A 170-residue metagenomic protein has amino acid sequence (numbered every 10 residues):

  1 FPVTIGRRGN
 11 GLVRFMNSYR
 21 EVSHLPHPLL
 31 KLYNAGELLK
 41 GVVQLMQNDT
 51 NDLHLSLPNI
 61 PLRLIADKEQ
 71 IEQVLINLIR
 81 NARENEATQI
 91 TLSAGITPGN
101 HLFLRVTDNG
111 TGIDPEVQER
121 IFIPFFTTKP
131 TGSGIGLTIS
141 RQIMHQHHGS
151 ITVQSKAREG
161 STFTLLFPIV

Functional and structural regions predicted by a protein language model:
F1-L25, K31-Y33, E37-D49: Conserved DHp (HisKA) dimerization/phosphotransfer helix of two-component histidine kinases, i.e., the long coiled-coil
L25-P28, R63-A66, T128: Conserved micro-motifs of the catalytic ATP-binding
A35, G112-R120: Short helix N-cap motif at coil->helix boundaries in the Bergerat
D52-R63: Conserved catalytic submotifs in the C-terminal HATPase_c
Q89-N100: Short beta-strand/loop element within the Bergerat-fold HATPase_c
G136, S140: Short alpha-helical Gxxx[C/S/T] motif in the catalytic ATP-binding
M144-H145: Detector for a conserved hydrophobic position within an alpha-helical segment of the HATPase_c
